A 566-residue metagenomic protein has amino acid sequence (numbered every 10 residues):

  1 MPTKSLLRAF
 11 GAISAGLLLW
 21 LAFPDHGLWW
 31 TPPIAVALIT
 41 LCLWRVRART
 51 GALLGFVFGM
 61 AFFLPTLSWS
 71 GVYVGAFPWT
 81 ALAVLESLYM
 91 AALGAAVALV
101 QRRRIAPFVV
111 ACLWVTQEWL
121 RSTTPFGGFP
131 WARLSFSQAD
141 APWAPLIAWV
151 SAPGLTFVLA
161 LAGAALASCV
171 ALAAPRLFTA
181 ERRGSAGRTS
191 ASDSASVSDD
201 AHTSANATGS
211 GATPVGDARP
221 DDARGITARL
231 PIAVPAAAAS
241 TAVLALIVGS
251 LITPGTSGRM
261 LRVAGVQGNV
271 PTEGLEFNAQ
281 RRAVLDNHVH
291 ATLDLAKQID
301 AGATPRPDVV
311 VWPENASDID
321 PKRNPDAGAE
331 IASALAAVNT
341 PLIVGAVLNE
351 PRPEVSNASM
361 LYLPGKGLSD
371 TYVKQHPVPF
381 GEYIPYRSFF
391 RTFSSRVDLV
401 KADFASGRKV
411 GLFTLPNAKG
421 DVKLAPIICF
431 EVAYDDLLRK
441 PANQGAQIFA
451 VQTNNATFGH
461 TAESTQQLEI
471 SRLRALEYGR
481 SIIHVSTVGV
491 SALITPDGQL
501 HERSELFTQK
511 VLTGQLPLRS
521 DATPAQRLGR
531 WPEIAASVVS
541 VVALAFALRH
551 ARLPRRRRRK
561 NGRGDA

Functional and structural regions predicted by a protein language model:
M1-R182, D221-D222, I226-L251, G459-T461 (+5 more regions): Membrane-embedded alpha-helical bundles of multi-pass enzymes that act on lipidic or dolichyl-linked glycan substrates
F23-L38, F58, F62, L67 (+4 more regions): Short, conserved active-site loops that position catalytic residues or coordinate cofactors/metal ions across diverse
S137-A141, A242-V310, K322-A327, I331-A332: Membrane-interface segments at or immediately adjacent to transmembrane helices that form the boundary between
A174, F178, A296-T304, N417-A418: Alpha-helix termini
P175-D199: Long, compositionally biased low-complexity repeat segments characteristic of intrinsically disordered regions
G184-G187, G209-G211, G216, G225 (+1 more regions): Residue-identity detector for glycine
D193-S194, D199-D200, A205-N206, G211 (+2 more regions): Asp/Glu-rich intrinsically disordered low-complexity tracts
Q280, V309-A566: Solvent-exposed soluble domains appended to multi-pass membrane proteins
